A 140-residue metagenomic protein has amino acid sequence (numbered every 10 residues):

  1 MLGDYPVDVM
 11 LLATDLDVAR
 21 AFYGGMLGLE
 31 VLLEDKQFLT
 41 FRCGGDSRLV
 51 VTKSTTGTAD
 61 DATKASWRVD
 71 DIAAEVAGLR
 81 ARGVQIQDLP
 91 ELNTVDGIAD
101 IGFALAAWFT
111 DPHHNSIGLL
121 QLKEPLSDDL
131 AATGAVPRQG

Functional and structural regions predicted by a protein language model:
M1-D17, S47, T63-A65, L120-G140: N-terminal beta-strand motif that seeds the catalytic metal site of vicinal oxygen chelate
G3-D4, M10-R48, A74: Core segments of cupin and vicinal oxygen chelate
L16-D17, A65-S116, E124-S127: Vicinal oxygen chelate
R20, G24-G25, S54, R80 (+1 more regions): Short, surface-exposed helix/turn micro-motifs that flank interaction/cofactor sites
E30-W67, Q87, G102, S116-L122: Conserved short beta-strand elements that form part of the metal-binding/catalytic scaffold of enzyme active sites
T40-R42, D96-I98, A132: Short secondary-structure boundary/hinge segments and terminal tails
S54, G78-R82, L120-L122, A132-T133: Residue-level signal for well-ordered alpha-helical positions
